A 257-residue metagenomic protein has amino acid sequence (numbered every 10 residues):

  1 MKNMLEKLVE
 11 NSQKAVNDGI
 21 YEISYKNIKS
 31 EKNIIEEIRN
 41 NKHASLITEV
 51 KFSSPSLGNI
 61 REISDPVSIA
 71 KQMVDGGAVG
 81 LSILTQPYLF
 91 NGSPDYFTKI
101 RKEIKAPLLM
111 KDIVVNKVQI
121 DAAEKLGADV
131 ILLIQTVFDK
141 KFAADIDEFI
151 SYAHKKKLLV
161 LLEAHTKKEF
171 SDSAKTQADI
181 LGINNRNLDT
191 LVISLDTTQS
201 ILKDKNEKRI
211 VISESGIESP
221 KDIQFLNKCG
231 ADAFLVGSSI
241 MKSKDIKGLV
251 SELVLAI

Functional and structural regions predicted by a protein language model:
M1-L108, V115-V118, K157-A178, D189-S194 (+2 more regions): Conserved N-terminal beta1-alpha1 strand-loop-helix module at the mouth
Q72-M73, I100, A123, F149 (+5 more regions): Generic structural signal for hydrophobic
G77-A78, E103-A106, K125-I131, H154-L158 (+4 more regions): Glycine-enriched alpha-helix->loop->beta-strand junction motifs that scaffold or abut catalytic
I100, L109-F138, D147, A153-L158 (+1 more regions): Hydrophobic, well-ordered secondary-structure scaffolds
L108-I113, I210-E214: Conserved Lys-Pro-Asp/Glu-containing loop-to-beta segment of HAD-superfamily phosphomonoesterases, centered on
K125-K141, G182-L191, A231-V250: Glycine-rich phosphate-binding active-site loops on the catalytic face of alpha/beta enzymes
I180-K228, D232-V236: Catalytic-face loop-and-helix region of soluble metabolic enzyme cores
L195-D204, N227, K242-I257: C-terminal helical cap(s) of enzyme catalytic domains, especially alpha/beta-barrels
